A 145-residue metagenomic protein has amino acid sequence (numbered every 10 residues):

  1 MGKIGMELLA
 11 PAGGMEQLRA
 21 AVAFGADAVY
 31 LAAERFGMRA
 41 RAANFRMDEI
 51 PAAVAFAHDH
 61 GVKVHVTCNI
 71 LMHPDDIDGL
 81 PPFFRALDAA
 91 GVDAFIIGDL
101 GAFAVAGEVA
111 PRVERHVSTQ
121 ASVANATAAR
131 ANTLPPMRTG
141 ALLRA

Functional and structural regions predicted by a protein language model:
M1-A145: Non-catalytic helical/linker scaffolds that mediate oligomerization, partner binding, and domain coupling around large
